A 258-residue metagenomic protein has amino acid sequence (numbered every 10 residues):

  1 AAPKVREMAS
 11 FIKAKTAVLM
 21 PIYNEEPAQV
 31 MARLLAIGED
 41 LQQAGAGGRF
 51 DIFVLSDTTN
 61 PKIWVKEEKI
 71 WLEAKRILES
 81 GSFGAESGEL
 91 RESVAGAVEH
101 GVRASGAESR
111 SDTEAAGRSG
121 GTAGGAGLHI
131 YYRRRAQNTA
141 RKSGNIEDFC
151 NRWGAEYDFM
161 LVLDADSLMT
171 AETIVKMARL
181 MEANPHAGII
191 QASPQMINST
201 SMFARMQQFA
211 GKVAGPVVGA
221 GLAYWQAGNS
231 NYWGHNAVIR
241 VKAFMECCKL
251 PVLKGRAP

Functional and structural regions predicted by a protein language model:
A2-G101, G106-R110, G117-P258: Internal catalytic domains of large membrane-associated glycosyltransferases
